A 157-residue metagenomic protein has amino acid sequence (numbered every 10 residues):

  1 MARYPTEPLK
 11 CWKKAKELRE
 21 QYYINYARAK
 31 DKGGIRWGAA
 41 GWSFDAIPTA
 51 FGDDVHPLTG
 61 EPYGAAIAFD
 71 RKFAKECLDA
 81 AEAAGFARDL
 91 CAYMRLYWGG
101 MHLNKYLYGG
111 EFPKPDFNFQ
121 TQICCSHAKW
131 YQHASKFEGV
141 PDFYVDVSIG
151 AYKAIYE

Functional and structural regions predicted by a protein language model:
M1-E157: An N-terminal assembly and electron-transfer interface module characteristic of large anaerobic redox and radical
